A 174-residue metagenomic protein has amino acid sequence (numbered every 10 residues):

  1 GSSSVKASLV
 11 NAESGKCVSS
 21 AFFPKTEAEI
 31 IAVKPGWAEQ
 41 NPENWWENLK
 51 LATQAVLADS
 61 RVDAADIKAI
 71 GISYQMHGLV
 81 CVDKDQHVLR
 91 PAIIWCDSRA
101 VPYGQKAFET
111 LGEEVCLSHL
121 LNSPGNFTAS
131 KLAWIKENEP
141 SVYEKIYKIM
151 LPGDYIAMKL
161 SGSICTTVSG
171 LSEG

Functional and structural regions predicted by a protein language model:
G1-R90, P102, K106, S118 (+1 more regions): N-terminal glycine/serine-rich phosphate-binding loop of ATP-dependent small-molecule kinases, especially carbohydrate
S2, V115-G174: Gly/Ser/Thr-rich active-site cleft segment
E13, T53, L57-R61, F108-G112 (+2 more regions): Structural signal for hydrophobic packing residues in well-ordered secondary-structure cores of soluble enzyme domains
D97: Carbohydrate-associated surface elements
G104-T110, D154: Flexible glycine-/small-residue-enriched beta->alpha junction loops that bind anionic phosphate/pyrophosphate groups
